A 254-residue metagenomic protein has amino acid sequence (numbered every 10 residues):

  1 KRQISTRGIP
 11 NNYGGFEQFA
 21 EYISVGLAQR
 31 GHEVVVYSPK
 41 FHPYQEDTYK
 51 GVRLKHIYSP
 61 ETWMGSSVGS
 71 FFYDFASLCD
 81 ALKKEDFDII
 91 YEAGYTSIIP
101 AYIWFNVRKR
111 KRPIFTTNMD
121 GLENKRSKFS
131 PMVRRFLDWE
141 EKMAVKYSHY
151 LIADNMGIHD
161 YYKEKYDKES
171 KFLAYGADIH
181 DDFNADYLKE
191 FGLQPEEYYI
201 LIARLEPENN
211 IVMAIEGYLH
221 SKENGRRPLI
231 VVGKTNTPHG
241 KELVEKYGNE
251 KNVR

Functional and structural regions predicted by a protein language model:
R2, I152, E190-H220, I230: Conserved donor-binding/catalytic core segment of Leloir-type glycosyltransferases
I4-N12, G26-G65, G157-K165, K234-P238: N-terminal strand-loop element at the rim of the active site of nucleotide-sugar-dependent glycosyltransferases
H42, A177, I202, R227-K241: Glycosyltransferase donor-sugar binding loop
G69-L82, F87-D120: An aromatic- and histidine-rich active-site surface loop
C79, V133-L151: Membrane-proximal helix-turn-helix segments that form the acceptor-binding/catalytic region of lipid-linked
K128, K171, G176-P195, K241: Acidic anion/phosphate-binding donor-loop and adjacent secondary structure in glycosyltransferase catalytic cores
A144-F172, A177-D181: A short, active-site helix/loop in glycosyltransferases that binds the activated sugar's phosphate group
G233, K241-R254: Nucleotide-activated donor-binding/catalytic signature segment of Leloir-type glycosyltransferases, i.e., the conserved
